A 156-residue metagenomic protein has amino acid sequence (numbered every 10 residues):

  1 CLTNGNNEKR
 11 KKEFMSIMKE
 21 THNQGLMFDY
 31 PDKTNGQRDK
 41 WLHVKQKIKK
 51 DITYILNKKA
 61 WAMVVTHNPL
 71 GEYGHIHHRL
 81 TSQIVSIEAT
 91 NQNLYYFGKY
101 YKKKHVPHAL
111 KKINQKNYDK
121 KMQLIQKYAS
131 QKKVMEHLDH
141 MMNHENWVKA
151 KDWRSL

Functional and structural regions predicted by a protein language model:
C1-K59, I87-T90: Active-site rim/loop-helix segments in enzyme catalytic domains that contact anionic ligands
Q37-L156: Metal-dependent de-N-acetylase/amidase catalytic core
